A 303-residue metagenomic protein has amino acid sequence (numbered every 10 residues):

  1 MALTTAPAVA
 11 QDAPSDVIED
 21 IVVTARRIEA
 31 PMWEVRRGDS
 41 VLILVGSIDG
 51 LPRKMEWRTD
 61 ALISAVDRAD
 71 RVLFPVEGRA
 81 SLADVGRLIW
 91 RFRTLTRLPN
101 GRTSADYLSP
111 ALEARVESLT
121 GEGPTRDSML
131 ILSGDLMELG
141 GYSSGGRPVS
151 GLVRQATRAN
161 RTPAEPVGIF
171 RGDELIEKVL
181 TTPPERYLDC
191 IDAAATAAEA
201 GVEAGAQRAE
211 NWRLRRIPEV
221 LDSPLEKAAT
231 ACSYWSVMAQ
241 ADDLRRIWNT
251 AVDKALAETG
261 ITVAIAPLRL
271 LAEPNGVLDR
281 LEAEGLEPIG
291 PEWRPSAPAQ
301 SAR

Functional and structural regions predicted by a protein language model:
M1-L3: Sec-dependent N-terminal signal peptides
T5-P7: N-terminal signal peptide c-region/cleavage motif recognized by signal peptidases
S15-S236: Structured, acidic catalytic/metal-binding patches in enzyme active sites
Y234-R303: A cross-kingdom marker for long, charged
